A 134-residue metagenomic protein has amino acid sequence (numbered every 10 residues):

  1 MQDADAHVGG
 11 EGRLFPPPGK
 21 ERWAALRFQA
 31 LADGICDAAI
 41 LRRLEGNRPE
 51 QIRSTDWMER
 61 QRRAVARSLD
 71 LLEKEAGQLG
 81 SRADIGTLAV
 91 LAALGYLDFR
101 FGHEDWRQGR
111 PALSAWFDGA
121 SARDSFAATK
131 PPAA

Functional and structural regions predicted by a protein language model:
M1-D5, L26-Q29, L69, E73 (+1 more regions): Non-transmembrane alpha-helical segments in soluble domains of secreted/periplasmic/extracellular proteins
M1-T55: GST-like domain detector, emphasizing the conserved glutathione-binding G-site in the N-terminal thioredoxin-like
V8-G9, R100, A120: A generic, residue-level signal for flexible/boundary positions that often mark functional hotspots
G10, K74-R82, D124-K130: Surface-exposed helix-capping loop/turn segments at secondary-structure junctions
G12-P17, W106, A127-P132: Short, hydrophobic secondary-structure boundary micro-motifs
A32-A115: GST-like fold's C-terminal all-alpha helical module
Q108-T129: C-terminal end-helix/capping segment
